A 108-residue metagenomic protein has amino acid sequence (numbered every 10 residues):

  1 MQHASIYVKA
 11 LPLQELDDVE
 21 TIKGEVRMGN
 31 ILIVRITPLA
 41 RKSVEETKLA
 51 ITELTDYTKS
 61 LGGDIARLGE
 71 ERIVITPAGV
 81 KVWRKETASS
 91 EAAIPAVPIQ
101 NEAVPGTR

Functional and structural regions predicted by a protein language model:
M1-M28, T107-R108: N-terminal intrinsically disordered, cationic/polar leader segments that include organellar targeting peptides
I6-P12, L39-E46: Flexible beta-alpha connector loops of hexameric P-loop NTPases
Q14-L16, I22, G29, K42 (+3 more regions): Surface-exposed loop/turn and secondary-structure junction residues enriched for glycine/proline
V26-P38: Short glycine-rich, basic-tinged beta-strand/loop micro-motifs
L54: Residue-level signature of catalytic and energy-coupling elements of molecular machines, predominantly ATP/GTP-dependent
Y57-R108: Helix-rich interaction surfaces within compact, conserved domain-sized segments that mediate assembly or partner
